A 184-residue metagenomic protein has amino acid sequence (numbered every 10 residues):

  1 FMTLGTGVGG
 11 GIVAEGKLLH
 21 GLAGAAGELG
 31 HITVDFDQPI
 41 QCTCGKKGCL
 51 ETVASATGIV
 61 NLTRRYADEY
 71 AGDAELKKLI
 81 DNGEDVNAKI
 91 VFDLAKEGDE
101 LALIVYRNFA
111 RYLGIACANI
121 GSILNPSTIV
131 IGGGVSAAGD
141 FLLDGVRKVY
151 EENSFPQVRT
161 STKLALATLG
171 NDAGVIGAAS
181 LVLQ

Functional and structural regions predicted by a protein language model:
F1-V53: Glycine-rich phosphate-binding loop of actin/hexokinase-like ATP-binding domains
L18, F36-C42, K46-Q184: ATP-binding/phosphotransfer module of carbohydrate and carboxylate kinases, centering on a glycine-rich
